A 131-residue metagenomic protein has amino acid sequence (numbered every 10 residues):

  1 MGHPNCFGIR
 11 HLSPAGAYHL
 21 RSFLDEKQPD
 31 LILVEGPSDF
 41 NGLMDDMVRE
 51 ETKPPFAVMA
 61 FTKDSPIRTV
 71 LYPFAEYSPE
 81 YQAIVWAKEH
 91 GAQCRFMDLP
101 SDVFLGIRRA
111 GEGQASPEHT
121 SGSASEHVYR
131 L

Functional and structural regions predicted by a protein language model:
M1-L131: Compositional signal for N-terminal targeting/processing segments
